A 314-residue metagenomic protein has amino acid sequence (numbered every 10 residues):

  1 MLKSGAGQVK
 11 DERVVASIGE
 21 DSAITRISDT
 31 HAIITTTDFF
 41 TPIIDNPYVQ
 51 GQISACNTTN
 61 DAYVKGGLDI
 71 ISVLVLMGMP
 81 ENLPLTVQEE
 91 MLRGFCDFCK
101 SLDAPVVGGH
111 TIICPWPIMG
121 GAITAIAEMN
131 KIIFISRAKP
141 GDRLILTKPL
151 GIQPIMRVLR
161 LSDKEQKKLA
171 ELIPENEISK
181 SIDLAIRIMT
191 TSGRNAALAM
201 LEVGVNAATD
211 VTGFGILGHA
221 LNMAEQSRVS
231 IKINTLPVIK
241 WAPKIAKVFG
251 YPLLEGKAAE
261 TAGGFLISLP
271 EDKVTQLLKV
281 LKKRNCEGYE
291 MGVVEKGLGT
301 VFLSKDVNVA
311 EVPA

Functional and structural regions predicted by a protein language model:
M1-A314: Helix-biased detector of long, well-ordered alpha-helical tracts
